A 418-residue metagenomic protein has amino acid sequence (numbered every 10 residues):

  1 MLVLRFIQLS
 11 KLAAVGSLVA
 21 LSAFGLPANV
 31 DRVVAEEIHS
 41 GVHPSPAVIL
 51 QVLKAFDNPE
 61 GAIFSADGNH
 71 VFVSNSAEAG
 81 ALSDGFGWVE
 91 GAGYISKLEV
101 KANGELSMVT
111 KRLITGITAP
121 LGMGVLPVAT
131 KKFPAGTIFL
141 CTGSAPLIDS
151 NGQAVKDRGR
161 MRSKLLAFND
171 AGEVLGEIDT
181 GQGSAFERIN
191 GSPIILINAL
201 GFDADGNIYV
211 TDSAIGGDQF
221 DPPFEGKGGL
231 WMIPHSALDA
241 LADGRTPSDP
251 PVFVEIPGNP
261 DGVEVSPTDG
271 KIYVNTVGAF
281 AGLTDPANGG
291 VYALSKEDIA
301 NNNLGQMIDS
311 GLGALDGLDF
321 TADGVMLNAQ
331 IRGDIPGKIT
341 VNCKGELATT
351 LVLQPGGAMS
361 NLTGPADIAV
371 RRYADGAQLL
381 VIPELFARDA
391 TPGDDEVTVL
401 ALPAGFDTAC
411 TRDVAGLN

Functional and structural regions predicted by a protein language model:
L2-S17: Bacterial N-terminal signal peptides that target proteins for export
E36-F56: A short helix->beta-strand "capping" segment at the edge of beta-propeller domains
Q51-D84, V89-G91: Beta-strand-rich domains and repeat architectures in extracellular enzymes and scaffolds, especially beta-propellers
A55-G68, A92, I114-P146, Q182-I208 (+8 more regions): Beta-rich, blade/repeat-based domains predominating in secreted/periplasmic proteins but also intracellular
A77-L82, S144-D149, I215-D218, A279-G282 (+2 more regions): Short glycine/acidic-enriched loop and turn motifs that connect beta-strands
D84-G87, G91-S96, S163-L166, G228-W231 (+3 more regions): A short loop-to-beta-strand structural motif that recurs across blades of beta-propeller domains
L98-G104, G172, P234-A242, L294-A300 (+2 more regions): Short loop/turn segments immediately following beta-strands, especially the blade-tip and inter-blade linker loops
A369-N418: Blade-level signature of beta-propeller repeat domains, shared across WD40, Kelch, NHL, RCC1 and BNR/Asp-box propellers
